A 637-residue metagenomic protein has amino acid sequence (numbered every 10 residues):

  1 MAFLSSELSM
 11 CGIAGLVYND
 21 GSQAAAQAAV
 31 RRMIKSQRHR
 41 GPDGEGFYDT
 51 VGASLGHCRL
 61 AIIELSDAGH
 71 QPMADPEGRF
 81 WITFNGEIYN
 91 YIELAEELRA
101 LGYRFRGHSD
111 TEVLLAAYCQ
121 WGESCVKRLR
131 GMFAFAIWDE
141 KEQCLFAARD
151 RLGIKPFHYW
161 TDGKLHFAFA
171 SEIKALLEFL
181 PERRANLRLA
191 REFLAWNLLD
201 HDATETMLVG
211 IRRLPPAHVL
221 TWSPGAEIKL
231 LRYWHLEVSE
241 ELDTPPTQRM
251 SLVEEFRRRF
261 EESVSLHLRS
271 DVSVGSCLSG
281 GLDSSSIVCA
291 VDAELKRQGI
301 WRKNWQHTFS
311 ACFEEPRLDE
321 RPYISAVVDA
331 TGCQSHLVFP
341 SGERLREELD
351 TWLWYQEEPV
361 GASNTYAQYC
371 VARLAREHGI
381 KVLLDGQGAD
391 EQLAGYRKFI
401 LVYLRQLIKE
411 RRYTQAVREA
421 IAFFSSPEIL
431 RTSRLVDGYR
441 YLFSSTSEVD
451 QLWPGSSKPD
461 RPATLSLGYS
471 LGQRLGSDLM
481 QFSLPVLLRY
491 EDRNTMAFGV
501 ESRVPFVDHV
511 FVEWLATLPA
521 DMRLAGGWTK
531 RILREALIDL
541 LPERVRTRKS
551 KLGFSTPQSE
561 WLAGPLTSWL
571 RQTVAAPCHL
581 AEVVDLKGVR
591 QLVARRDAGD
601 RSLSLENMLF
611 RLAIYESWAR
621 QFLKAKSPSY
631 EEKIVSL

Functional and structural regions predicted by a protein language model:
F3, E7-D350, W354-E357, Q368 (+2 more regions): Cysteine-centered catalytic environments shared across enzyme families
F3-I13, T50, S124, E178-E182 (+7 more regions): Adenosyl-5′-phosphate
G122, E172, I408-Y413, R434 (+1 more regions): Short, solvent-exposed helix-helix connector turns and helix-capping sites enriched in acidic/polar residues
L220, S310, T414-S425: C-terminal "lid/loop" region of Rossmann-like NAD(P)-dependent oxidoreductases
D350-W354, E377, K398-L401, W561-L562: Short low-complexity, flexible loop/linker segments enriched in glycine and/or proline with clustered acidic
P359-A362: Acceptor-substrate binding/catalytic loop of class I
I380-D390, A394-Y396: Short acidic/histidine-rich active-site segments
Q392-E419: A mobile, often basic/glycine-rich helix-loop segment that functions as the active-site lid/recognition loop
